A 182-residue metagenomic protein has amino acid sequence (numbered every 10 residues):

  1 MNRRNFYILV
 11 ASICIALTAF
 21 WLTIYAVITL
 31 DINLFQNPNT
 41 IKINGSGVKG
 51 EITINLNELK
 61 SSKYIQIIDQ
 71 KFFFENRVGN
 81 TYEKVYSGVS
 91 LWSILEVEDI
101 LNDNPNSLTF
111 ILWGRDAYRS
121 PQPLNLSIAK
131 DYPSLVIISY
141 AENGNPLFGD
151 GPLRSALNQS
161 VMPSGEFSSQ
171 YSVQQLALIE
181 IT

Functional and structural regions predicted by a protein language model:
N2-T182: N-terminal intrinsically disordered, low-complexity segments enriched in P/E/S/T
